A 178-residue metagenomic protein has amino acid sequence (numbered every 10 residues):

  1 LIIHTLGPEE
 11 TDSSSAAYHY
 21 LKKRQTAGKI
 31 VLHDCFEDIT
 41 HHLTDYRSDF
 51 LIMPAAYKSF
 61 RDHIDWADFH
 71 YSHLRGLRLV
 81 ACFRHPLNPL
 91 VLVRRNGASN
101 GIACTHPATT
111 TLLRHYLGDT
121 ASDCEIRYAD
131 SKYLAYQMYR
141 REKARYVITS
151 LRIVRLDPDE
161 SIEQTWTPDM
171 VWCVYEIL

Functional and structural regions predicted by a protein language model:
L1-L178: Domain-level signature for soluble enzymes in the chorismate/prephenate branch of the shikimate pathway
